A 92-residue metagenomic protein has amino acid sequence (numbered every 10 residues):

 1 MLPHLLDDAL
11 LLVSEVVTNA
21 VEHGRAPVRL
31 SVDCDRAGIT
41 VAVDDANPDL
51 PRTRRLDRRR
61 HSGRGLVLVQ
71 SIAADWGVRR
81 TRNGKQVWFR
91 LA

Functional and structural regions predicted by a protein language model:
M1-S14: Conserved short strand/loop->alpha-helix "switch" segment adjacent to the catalytic nucleotide/phosphoryl-transfer site
V21-A92: Conserved beta-strand-loop-beta-strand hairpin that lines the nucleotide-binding pocket of ATP/GTP-utilizing enzymes
